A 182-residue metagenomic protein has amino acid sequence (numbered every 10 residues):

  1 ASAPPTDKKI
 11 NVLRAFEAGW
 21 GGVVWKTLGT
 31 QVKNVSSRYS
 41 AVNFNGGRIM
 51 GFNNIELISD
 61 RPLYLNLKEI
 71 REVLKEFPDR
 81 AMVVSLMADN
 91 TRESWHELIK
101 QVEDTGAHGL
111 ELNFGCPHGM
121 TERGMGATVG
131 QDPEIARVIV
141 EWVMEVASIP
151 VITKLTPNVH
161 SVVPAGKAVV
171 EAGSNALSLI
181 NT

Functional and structural regions predicted by a protein language model:
A1-V83, M87-R92, H96-E97: N-terminal capping/small domains of soluble enzymes
V12-A18, G22, D89-T182: Alpha/beta enzyme core
